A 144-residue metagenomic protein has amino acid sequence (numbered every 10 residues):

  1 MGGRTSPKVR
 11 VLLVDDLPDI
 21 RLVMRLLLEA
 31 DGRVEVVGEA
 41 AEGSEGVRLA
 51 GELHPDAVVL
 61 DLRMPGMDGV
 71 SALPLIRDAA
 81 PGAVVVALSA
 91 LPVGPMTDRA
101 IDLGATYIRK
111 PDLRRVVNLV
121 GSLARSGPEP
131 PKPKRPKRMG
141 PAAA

Functional and structural regions predicted by a protein language model:
M1-R10, R114-A144: Non-catalytic signal-transmission and effector/linker regions of two-component phosphorelay proteins
P7-L28: Conserved acidic segment of CheY-like receiver
D15, D61, S89: Active-site residues of response regulator receiver
E42-E45, D68-S71: Acidic catalytic/metal-coordinating carboxylates
L53-V59: Active-site beta3 strand of CheY-like receiver
M64: Receiver (REC) domain active-site loop signature in two-component systems and cognate sites in sensor histidine kinases
S71, L91-N118, S122: Alpha4 helix (beta4-alpha4-beta5 surface) of REC/receiver domains from two-component response regulators
G82-G94: A short, hydrophobic beta-strand element within the central beta-sheet of small alpha/beta folds
